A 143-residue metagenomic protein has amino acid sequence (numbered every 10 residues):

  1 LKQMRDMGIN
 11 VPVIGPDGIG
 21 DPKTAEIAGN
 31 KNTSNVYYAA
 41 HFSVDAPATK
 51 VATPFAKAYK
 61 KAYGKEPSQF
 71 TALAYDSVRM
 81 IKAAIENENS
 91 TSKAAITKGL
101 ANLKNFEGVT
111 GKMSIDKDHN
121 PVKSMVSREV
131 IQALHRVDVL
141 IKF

Functional and structural regions predicted by a protein language model:
L1-F143: Extracytosolic ligand-binding ectodomains
